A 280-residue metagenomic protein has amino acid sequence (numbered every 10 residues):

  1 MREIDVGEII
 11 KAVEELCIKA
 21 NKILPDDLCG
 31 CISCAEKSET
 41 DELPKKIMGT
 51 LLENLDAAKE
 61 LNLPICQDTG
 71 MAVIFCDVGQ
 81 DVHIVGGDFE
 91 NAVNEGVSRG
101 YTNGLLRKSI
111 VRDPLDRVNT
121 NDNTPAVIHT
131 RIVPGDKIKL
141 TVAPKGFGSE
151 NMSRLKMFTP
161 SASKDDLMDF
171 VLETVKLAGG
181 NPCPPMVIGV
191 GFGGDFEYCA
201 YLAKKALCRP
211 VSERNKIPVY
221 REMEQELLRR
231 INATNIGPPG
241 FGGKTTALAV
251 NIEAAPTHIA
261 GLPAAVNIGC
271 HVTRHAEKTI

Functional and structural regions predicted by a protein language model:
M1-V190, D195-I280: Non-transmembrane, aqueous-exposed alpha-helical and coiled segments at domain scale
